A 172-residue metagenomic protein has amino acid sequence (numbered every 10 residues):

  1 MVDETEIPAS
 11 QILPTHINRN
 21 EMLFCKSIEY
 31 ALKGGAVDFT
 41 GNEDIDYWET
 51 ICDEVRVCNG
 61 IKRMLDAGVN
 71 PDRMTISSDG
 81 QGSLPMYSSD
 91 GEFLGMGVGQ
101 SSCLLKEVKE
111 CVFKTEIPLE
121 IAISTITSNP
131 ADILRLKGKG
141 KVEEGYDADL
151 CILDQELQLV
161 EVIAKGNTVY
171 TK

Functional and structural regions predicted by a protein language model:
M1-S88, E92-V98, K114: Active-site core of metal-dependent hydrolases
Y30-L32, E92-L94, R135-K137, D154 (+1 more regions): Generic alpha-helical propensity signal that fires on short helical segments and nearby coil/disordered stretches
T40-D44, S102-K106, Y170: Short, surface-exposed, polar/charged, turn-prone segments marking secondary-structure boundaries
E43, T125, Q158: Residue-level "edge-of-site" marker
D46-Y47, S128, E161: Short secondary-structure capping/turn micro-motifs that flank functional sites
D66-Y146, L150-I152: His/Asp/Glu-enriched, well-ordered alpha-helical/loop segment that forms or immediately abuts the divalent-metal
V142-K172: C-terminal cap of metal-dependent C-N hydrolases
